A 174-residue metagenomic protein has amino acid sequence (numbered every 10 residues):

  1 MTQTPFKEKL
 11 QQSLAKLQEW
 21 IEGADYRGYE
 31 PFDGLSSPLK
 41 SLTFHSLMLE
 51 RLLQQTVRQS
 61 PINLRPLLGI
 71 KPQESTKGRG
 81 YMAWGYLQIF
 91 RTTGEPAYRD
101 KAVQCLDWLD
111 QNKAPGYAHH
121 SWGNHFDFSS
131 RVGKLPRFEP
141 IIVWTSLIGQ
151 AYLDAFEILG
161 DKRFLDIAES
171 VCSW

Functional and structural regions predicted by a protein language model:
M1-W174: Glycan-recognition and catalytic cores of secretory/periplasmic carbohydrate-active enzymes
